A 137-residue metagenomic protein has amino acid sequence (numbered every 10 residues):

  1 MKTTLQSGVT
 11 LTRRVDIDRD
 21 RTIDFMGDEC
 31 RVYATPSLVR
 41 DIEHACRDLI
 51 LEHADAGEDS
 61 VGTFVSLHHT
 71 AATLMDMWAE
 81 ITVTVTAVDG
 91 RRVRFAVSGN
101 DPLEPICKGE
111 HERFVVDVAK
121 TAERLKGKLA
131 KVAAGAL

Functional and structural regions predicted by a protein language model:
M1-A34: Catalytic strand-loop segment that frames the active site of acyl-thioester-processing enzymes
V9-L11, L38, V61-V65, M75-I81 (+2 more regions): A generic structural signal for short beta-strands and their flanking turns/coil linkers
L11-V15, V65-H69, V83, V97 (+1 more regions): A structural signal for short, well-ordered beta-strand segments
E29, Y33-S37, R94, V116: Residues at secondary-structure transition points
C46-E80: Hydrophobic beta-strand-centered segment that forms part of the acyl-chain substrate-binding groove
V85-L137: HotDog/MaoC-like acyl-thioester-processing domains
